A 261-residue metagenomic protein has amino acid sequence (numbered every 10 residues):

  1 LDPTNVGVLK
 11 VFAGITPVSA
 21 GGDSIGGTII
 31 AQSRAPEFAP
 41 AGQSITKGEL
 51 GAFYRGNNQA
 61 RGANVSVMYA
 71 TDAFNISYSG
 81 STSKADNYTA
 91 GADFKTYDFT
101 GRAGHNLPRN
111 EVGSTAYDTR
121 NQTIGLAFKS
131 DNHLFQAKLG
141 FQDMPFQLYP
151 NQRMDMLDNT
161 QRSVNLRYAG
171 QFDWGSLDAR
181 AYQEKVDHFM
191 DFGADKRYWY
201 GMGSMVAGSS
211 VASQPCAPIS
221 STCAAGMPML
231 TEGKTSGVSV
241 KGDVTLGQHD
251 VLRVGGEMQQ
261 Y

Functional and structural regions predicted by a protein language model:
P3-E49: A beta-strand signature from Gram-negative outer-membrane beta-barrel systems, especially the internal plug domain
V8, A13, T28, K47-G51 (+8 more regions): Membrane-embedded beta-strand positions in outer-membrane beta-barrel channels/transporters
I30, E37-F38, I45-N159: Periplasmic-side early beta-strands and strand-to-turn transitions of outer-membrane beta-barrels
A70-A73, A127-N132, G170-W174, D243-Q248: Outer-membrane beta-barrel strand-turn architecture
A90-V112, D191-P228: Solvent-exposed loop segments that connect transmembrane elements
T115-T119, N132-L177, K185-V206, A224-E232: Flexible loop and strand-edge segments within Gram-negative outer membrane beta-barrel domains
V211-Y261: Outer-membrane beta-barrel transmembrane domain signature of Gram-negative proteins, especially the mid-to-C-terminal
